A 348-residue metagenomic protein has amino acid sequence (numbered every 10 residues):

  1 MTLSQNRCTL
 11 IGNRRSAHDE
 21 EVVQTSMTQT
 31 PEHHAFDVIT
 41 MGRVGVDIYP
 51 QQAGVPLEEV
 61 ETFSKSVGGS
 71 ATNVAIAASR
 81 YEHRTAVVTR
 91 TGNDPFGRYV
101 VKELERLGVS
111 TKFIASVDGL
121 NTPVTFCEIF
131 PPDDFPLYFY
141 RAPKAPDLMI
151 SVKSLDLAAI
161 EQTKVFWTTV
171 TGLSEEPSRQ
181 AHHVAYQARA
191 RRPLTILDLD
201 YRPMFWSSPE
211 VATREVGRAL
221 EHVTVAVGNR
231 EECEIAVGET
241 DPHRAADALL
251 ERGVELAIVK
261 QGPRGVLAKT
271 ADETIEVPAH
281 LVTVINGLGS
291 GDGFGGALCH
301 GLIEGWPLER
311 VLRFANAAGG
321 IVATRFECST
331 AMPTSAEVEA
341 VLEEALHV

Functional and structural regions predicted by a protein language model:
R7, D19-I39, Q187, G238-V348: Conserved phosphate-binding/catalytic region of the ribokinase-like
H18-S110, T283-I285, V348: Glycine-rich phosphate/adenosyl-contacting loop at the front of the ribokinase-like
H33, A159-E161, G217-L220: A short, aliphatic-rich alpha-helical micro-motif
V44, L199, G293: Active-site metal-binding loops of divalent metal-dependent hydrolases
I76, V124-E128, G265-A268: Short beta-strand scaffold segments in enzyme catalytic cores
R84-T168, T195, E339-V348: Conserved N-terminal subdomain of the carbohydrate kinase-like
V165-A248, P263-V266: Conserved beta-alpha-beta core of the PfkB/ribokinase-like small-molecule kinase fold
